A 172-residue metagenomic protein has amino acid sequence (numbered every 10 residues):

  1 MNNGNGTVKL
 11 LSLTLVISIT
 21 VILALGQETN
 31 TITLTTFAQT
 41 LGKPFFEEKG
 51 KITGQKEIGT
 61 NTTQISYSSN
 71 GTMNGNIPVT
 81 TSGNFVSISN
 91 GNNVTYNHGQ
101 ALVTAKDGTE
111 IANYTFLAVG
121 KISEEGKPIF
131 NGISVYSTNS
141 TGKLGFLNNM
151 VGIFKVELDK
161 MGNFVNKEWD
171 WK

Functional and structural regions predicted by a protein language model:
N2-S12: Bacterial N-terminal signal peptides that target proteins for export
S12-I22: Bacterial N-terminal signal peptides
G26-K172: Beta-strand-enriched cores of mature, soluble protein domains
